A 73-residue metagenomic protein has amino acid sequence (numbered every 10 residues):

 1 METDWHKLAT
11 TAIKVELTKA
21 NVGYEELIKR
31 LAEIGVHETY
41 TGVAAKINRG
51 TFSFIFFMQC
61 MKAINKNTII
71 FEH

Functional and structural regions predicted by a protein language model:
M1-E26, R30: A short, Lys/Arg-rich alpha-helix, primarily the initiator
T3, E72-H73: Short acidic DE-rich linear segments
R30, I34, A63: Residues within the alpha-helical elements of helix-turn-helix
E33-T51: Recognition helix of helix-turn-helix/homeodomain-like DNA-binding domains that insert into the DNA major groove
S53-I70: DNA major-groove recognition helix of helix-turn-helix/homeodomain DNA-binding modules
